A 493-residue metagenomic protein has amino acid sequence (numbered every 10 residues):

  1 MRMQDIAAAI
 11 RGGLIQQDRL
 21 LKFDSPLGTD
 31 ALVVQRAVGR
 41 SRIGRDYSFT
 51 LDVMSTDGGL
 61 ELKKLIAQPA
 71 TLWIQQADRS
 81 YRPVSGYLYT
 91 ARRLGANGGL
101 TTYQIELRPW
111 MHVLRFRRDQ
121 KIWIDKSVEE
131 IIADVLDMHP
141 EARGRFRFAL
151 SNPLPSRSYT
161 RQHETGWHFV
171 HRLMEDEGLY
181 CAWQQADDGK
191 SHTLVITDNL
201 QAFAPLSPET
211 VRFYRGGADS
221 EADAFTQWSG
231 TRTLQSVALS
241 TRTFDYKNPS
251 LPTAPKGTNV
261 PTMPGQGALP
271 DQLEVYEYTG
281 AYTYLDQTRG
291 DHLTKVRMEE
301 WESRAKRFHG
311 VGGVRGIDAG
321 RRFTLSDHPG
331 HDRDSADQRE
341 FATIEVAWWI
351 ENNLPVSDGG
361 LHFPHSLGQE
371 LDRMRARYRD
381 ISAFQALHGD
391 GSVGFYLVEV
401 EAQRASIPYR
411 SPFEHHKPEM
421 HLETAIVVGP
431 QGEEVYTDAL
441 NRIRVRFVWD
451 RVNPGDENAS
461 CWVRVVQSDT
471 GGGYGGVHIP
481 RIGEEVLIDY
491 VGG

Functional and structural regions predicted by a protein language model:
M1-G493: Amphipathic alpha-helical and helix-coil boundary elements used as assembly and membrane-proximal scaffolds
